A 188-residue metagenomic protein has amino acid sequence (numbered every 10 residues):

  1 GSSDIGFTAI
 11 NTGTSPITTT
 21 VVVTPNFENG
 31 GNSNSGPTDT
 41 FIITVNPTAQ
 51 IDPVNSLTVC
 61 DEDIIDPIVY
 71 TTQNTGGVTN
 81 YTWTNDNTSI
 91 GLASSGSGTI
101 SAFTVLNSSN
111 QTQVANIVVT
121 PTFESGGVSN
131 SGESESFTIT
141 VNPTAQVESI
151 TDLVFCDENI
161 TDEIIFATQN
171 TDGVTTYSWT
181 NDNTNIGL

Functional and structural regions predicted by a protein language model:
G1-L188: Extracellular low-complexity Ser/Thr/Asn/Gly-rich intrinsically disordered segments
